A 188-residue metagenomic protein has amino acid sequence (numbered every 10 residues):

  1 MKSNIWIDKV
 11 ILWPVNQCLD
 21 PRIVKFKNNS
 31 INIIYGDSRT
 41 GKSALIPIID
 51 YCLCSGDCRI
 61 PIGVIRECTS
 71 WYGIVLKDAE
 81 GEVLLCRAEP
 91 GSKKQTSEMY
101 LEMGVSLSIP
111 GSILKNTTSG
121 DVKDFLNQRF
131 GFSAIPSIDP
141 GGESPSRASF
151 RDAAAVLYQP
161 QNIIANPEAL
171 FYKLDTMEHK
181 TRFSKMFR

Functional and structural regions predicted by a protein language model:
M1-M99: Extreme N-terminal "head/tail" segments of very large remodeling/mechanoenzyme assemblies
G91-R188: Extended, charged alpha-helical "arm/stalk" segments used for dimerization and assembly in large NTPase-driven machines
